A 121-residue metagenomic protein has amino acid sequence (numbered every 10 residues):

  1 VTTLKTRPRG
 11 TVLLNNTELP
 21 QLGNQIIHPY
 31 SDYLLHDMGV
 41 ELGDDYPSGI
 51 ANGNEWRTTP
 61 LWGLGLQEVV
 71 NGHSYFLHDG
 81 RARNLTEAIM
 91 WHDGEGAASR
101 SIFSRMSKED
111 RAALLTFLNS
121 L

Functional and structural regions predicted by a protein language model:
V1-L121: Electron-transfer interface patches adjacent to heme c in soluble/periplasmic c-type cytochromes and di-/multiheme
